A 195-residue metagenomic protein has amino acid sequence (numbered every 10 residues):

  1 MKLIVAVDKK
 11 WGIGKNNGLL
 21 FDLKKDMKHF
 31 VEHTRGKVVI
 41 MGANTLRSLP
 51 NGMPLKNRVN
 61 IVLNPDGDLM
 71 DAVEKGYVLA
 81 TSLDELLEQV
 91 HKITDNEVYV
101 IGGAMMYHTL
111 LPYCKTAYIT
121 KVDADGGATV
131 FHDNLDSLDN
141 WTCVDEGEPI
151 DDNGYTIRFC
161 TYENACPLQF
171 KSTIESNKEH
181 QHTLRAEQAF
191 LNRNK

Functional and structural regions predicted by a protein language model:
M1-K195: Enzymes that bind and transform nitrogen-containing heteroaromatic metabolites
